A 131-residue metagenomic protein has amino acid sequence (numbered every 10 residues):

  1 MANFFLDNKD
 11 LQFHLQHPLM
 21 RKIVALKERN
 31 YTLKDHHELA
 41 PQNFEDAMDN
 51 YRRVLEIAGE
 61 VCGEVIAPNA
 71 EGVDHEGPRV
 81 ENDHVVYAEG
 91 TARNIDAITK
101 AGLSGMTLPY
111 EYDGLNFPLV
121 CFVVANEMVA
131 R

Functional and structural regions predicted by a protein language model:
M1-E81, V85: Extended, charge-enriched "interface" segments that sit outside catalytic cores
G59, G90-R131: Internal helix-loop-helix
